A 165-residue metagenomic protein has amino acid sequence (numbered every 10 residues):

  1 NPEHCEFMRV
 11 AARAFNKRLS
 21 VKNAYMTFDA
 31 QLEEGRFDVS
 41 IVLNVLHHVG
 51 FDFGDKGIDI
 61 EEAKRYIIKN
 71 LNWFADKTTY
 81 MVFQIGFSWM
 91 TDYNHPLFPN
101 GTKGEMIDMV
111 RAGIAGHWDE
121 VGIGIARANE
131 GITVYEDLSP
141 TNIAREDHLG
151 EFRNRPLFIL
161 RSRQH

Functional and structural regions predicted by a protein language model:
P2-V39: S-adenosyl-L-methionine
E3, E62-Y66, N70, G101-M106 (+1 more regions): Soluble or luminal CAZymes and related metallo-dependent hydrolases
E3-H4, A30, H48-F51, W89-N94: Short catalytic/ligand-binding loop motif for oxyanion handling, primarily in non-cytosolic enzymes, centered on
S20-N23, I41-V42, M81-I85, E120-I123: A structural signal for short, well-ordered beta-strand segments and their strand-loop junctions that often border
T27, F37-E62: A short SAM/SAH-binding and catalytic strip from SAM-dependent methyltransferases
F28, D38, S88-H165: Rossmann-like AdoMet/SAM-dependent catalytic core
F51-K64, M90-G101: Short, flexible/disordered intra-domain loops and linkers
K64-M90: Conserved beta-strand signature within the Rossmann-like core of class I S-adenosyl-L-methionine
